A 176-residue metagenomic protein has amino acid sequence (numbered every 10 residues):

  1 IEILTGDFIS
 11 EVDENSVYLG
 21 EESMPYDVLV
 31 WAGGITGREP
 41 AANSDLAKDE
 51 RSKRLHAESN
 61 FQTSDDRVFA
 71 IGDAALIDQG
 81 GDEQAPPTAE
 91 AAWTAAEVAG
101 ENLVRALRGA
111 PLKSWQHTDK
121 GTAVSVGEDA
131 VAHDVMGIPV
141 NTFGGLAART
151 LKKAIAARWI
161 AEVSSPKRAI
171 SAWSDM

Functional and structural regions predicted by a protein language model:
E2-L4, F69: General small-molecule cofactor/ligand-binding pocket signal
T5-S16: A conserved short coil-to-beta-strand element within the FAD-binding core of flavoproteins
N15-T94: FAD-site-proximal beta/loop scaffold in flavoenzymes
E90-H117: Internal hydrophobic alpha-helix adjacent to the cofactor/substrate pocket in enzyme cavities
E128-M176: C-terminal auxiliary extensions adjacent to catalytic cores
